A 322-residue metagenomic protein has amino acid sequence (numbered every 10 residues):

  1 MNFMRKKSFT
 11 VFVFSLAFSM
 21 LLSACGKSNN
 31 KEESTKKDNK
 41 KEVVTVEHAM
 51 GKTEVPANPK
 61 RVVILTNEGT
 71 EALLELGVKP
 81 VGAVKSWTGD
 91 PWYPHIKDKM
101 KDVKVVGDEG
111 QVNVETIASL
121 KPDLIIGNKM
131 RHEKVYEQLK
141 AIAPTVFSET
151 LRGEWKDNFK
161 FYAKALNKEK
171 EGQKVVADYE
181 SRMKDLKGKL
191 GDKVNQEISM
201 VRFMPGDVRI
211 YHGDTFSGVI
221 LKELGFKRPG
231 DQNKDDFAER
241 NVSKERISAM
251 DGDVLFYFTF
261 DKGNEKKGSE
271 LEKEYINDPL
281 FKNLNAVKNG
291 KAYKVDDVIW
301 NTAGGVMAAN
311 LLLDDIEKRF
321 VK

Functional and structural regions predicted by a protein language model:
V13-F14, C25-V44: Short, low-complexity, disordered segments immediately C-terminal to signal peptides in bacterial exported proteins
M20-A24: C-terminal motif of bacterial Sec signal peptides marking the signal peptidase cleavage site
R61-L73, Q173-K227: Basic- and aromatic-lined ligand-binding clefts that recognize polyanionic substrates
G69-T116: A short, structured surface patch at a secondary-structure boundary
D90-W92, H132, S148-F161, E197-V219 (+1 more regions): Extracytoplasmic ligand-binding site segments that recognize negatively charged/polar headgroups
K121-I126, P144, G252-L255: Proline-aspartate-enriched helix->loop->beta-strand connector
K134-P205, K291, A303-K322: Extracytoplasmic substrate-binding proteins
V254-K322: Structured C-terminal subdomain patch of bacterial secreted/periplasmic proteins
